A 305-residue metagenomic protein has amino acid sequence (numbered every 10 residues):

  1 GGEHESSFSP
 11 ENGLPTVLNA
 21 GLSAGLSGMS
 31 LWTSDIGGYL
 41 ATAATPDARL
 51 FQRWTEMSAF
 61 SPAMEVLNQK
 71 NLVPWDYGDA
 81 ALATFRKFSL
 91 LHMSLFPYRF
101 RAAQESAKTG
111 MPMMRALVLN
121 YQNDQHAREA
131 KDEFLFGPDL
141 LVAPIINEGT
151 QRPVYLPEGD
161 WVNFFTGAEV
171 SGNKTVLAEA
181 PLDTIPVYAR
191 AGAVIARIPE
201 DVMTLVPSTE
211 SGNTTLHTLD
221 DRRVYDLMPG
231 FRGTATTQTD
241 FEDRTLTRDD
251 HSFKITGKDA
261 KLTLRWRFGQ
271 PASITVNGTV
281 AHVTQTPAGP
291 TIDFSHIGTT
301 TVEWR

Functional and structural regions predicted by a protein language model:
G1-T184: Catalytic-domain carbohydrate-binding cleft regions of carbohydrate-active enzymes
H126-R128, E148, G172, P181 (+4 more regions): Residues that act as N-cap/strand-start positions at coil-to-secondary-structure junctions
L135, A180, R248, G257 (+2 more regions): Surface-exposed coil/turn segments at beta-strand junctions on protein surfaces, enriched
L141, R152, H251-F253, P290: Hydrophobic residues embedded in beta-strands of well-ordered beta-sheets
F164-L182, T275-F294: Solvent-exposed beta-strand/loop surfaces of large extracellular or lumenal domains
T184-A272, N277-G278: Accessory, solvent-exposed terminal regions and/or long lumenal/extracellular loops of proteins
S295-R305: Surface-exposed interaction regions enriched in Ser/Thr/Asp/Glu that occur as long low-complexity tracts or repetitive
